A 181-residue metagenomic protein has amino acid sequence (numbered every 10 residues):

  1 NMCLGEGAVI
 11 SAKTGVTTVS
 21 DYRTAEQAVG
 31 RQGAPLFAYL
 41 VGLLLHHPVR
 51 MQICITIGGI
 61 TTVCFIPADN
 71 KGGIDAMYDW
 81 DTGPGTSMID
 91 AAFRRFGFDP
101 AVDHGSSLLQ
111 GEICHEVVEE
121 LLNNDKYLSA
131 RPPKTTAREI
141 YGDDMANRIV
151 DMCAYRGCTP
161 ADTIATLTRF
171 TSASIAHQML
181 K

Functional and structural regions predicted by a protein language model:
N1, A8-P100: Phosphate-binding/catalytic loop of phosphoryl-transfer enzymes
E6-G7, V117: Residues within well-ordered alpha-helices
Q27-A28, L109, L180: Flexible domain-boundary/linker segments
V41-H46, T168-L180: Generic structural signal for well-ordered alpha-helical scaffold segments
G58, L180-K181: Ampipathic, surface-exposed secondary-structure segments
G72-A176: Conserved ATP-utilizing enzyme core subdomain
